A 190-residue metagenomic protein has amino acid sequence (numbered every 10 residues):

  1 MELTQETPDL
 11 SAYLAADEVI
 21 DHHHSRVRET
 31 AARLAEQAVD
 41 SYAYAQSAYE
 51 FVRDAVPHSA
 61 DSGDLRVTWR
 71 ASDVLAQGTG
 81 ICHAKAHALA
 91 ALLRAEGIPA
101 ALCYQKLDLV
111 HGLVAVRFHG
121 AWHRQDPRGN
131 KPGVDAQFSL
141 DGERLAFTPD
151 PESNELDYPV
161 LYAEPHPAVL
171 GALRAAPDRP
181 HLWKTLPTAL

Functional and structural regions predicted by a protein language model:
E2-L10, L14-H22, E36, D108-L190: His-Asp-centered catalytic microenvironments across diverse enzyme cores, prominently the transglutaminase-like
Q5-Q77: Secondary-structure boundary elements
Q37-Y44, H58-S62, R66, A84-K85 (+4 more regions): Generic marker of "main functional regions" within proteins
A55, L92-P99, R117, K131: Mid-sequence acidic-hydrophobic segments that form the walls of catalytic/ligand-binding cavities or oligomerization
S59-G112: Active-site neighborhood of thiol-dependent amide/isopeptide-bond enzymes
